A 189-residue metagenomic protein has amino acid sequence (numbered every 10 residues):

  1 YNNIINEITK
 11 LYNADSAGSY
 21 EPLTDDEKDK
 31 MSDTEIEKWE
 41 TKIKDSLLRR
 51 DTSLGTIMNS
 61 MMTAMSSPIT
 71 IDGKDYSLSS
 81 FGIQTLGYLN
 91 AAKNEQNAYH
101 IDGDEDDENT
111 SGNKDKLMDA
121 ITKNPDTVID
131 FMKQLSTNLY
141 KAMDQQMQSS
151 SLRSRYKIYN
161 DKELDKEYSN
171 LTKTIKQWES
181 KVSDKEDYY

Functional and structural regions predicted by a protein language model:
N3-K176, S180-K181: Structural flexibility/helix-modulation signal
E186-Y189: Low-complexity, Gly/Ser/Thr/Pro-rich intrinsically disordered linker/tail segments
